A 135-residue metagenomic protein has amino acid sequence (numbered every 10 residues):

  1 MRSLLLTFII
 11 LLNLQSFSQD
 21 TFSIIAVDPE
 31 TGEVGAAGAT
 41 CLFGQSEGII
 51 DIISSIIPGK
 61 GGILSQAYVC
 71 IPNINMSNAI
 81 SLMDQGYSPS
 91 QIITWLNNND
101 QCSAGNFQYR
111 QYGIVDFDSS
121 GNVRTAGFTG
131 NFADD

Functional and structural regions predicted by a protein language model:
S3-Q15: Sec-dependent N-terminal signal peptides
Q19-D135: N-terminal nucleophile
